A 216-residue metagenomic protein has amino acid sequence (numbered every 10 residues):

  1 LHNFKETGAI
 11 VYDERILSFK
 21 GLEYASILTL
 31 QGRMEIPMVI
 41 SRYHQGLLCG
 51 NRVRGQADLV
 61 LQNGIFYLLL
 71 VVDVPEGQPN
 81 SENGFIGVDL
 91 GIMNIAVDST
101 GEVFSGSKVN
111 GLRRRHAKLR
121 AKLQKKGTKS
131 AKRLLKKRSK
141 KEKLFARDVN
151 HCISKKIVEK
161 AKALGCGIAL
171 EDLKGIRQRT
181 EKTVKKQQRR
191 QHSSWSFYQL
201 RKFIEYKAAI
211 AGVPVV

Functional and structural regions predicted by a protein language model:
L1-V60, R190, S194: Acidic carboxylate diad motif detector
L48-N51, L61-V216: Positively charged, helix-rich recognition surfaces that bind polyanionic ligands
